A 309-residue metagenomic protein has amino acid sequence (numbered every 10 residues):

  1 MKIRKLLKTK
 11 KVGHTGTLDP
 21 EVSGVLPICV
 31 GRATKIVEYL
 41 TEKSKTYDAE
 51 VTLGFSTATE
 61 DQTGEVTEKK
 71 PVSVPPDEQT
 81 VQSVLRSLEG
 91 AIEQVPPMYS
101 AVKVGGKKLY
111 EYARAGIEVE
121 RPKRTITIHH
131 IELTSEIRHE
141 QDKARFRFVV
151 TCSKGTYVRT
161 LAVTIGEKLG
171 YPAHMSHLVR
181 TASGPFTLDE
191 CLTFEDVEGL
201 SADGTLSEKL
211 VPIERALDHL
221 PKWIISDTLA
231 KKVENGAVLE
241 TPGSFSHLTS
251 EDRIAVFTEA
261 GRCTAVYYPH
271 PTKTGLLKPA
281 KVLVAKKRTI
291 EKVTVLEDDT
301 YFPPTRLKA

Functional and structural regions predicted by a protein language model:
M1-E190, V266: RNA pseudouridine synthases
M1-H14, L18, V22, K43 (+1 more regions): Accessory RNA 3′-end/elbow-binding domains used by RNA modification enzymes
